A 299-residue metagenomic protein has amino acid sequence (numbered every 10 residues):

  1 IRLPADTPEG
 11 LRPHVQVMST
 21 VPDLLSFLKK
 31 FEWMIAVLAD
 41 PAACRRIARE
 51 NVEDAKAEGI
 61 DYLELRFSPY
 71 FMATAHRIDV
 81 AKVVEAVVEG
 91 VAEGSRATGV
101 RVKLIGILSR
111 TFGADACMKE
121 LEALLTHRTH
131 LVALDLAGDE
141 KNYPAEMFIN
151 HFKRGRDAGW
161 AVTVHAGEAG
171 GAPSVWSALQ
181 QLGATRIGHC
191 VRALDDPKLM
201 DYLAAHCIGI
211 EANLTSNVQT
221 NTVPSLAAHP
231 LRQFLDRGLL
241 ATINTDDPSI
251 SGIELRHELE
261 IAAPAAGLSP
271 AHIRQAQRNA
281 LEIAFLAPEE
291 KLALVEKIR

Functional and structural regions predicted by a protein language model:
I1-W160, A169-S174, Q181-R186, R192-G209 (+1 more regions): Metal-cofactor-binding active-site regions of metalloenzymes
H165: Short HxH-centered metal-ligating active-site micro-motif
